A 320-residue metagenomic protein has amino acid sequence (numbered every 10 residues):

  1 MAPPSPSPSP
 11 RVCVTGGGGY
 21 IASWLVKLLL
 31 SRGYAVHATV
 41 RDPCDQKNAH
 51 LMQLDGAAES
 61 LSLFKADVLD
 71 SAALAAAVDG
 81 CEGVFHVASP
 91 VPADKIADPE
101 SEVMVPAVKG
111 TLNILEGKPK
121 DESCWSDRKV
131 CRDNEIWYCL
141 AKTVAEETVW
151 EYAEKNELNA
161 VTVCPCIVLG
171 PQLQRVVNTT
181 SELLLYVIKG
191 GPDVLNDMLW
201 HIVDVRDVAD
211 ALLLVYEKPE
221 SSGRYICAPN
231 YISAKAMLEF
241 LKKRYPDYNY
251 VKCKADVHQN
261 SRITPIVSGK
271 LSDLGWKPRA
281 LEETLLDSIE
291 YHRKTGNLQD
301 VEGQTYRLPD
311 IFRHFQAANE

Functional and structural regions predicted by a protein language model:
A2-V36: N-terminal Rossmann NAD(P)H-binding glycine-rich loop of SDR-like oxidoreductase domains
P3-P4, L184-D193, M198-Y225: Alpha-helical substrate-binding/gating segment
P43-K109: NAD(P)H-binding glycine-rich loop region in Rossmannoid oxidoreductase-like domains and their noncatalytic homologs
P90-A93, K118-I136, L173, I188: Active-site "gating" loop of Rossmann-like NAD(P)-dependent oxidoreductase/epimerase domains
W125, K129-V161: Active-site Tyr-X1-5-Lys
K155-L158, G170-L183, V215-Y225: Glycine/proline-rich active-site loop of Rossmann-fold NAD(P)-dependent oxidoreductases
A211-S261, I289-H292, G296-E320: Mid/C-terminal beta-alpha module of Rossmann-like enzyme folds, strongest in SDR-family dehydrogenases/epimerases
E239, V257-K277: Conserved C-terminal active-site "lid" loop/helix of NAD(P)H-dependent oxidoreductases that clamps the redox cofactor
